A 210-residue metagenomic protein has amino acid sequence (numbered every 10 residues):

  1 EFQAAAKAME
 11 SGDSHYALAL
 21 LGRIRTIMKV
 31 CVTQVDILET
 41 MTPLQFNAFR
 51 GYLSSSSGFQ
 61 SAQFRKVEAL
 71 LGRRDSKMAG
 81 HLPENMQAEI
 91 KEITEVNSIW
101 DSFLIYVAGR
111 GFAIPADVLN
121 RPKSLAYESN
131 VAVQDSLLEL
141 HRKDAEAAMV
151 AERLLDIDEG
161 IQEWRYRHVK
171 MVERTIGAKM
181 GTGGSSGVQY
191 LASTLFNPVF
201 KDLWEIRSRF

Functional and structural regions predicted by a protein language model:
E1-F210: Surface-exposed peri-terminal alpha-helical interaction modules
